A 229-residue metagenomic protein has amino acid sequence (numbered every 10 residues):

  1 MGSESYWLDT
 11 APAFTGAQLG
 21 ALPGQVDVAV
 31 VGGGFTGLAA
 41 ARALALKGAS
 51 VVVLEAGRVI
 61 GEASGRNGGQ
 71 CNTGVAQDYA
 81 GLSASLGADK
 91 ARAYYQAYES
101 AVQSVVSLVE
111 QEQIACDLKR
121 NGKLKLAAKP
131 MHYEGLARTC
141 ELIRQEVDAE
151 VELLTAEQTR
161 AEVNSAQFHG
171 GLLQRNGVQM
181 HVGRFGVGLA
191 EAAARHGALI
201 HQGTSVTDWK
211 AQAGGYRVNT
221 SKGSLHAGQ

Functional and structural regions predicted by a protein language model:
M1-V28, L46: Extreme N-terminal leader/targeting segments of oxidoreductases
V26-V53: N-terminal Rossmann-like FAD-binding beta1-loop-alpha1 element of flavoenzymes
L46-R66: Glycine-rich FAD pyrophosphate-binding loop
A49, D148-A149, A198: Short phosphate-binding/catalytic loops that engage adenosine nucleotides
G68-T73, L136, H169-G170: Short, hinge-like loop/turn segments at secondary-structure boundaries
G74-E157: Dinucleotide-binding Rossmann-like beta1-alpha1 core, especially the glycine-rich loop that anchors the ADP
E141-Q145, A166-G228: Helical element adjacent to the flavin cofactor pocket in flavoenzyme catalytic cores
Q158-A166: Flexible hinge/switch segments at interdomain interfaces of large molecular machines
